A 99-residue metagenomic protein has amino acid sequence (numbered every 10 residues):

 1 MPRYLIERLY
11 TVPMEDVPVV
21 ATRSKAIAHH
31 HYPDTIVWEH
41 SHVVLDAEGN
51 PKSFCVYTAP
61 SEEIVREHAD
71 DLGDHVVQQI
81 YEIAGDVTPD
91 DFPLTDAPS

Functional and structural regions predicted by a protein language model:
M1-L45, P60-E63, E67, G85-S99: Short S/T/G/P-rich N-terminal loop/turn motif that feeds into the first structured element of a domain
P33, L72-H75: Short, well-ordered coil/turn elements that cap or connect secondary structure elements
E48-K52: A short, glycine/Asx- and small/polar-enriched loop/turn that sits immediately N-terminal to a beta-strand
D74-V87: Conserved short beta-strand edge segments in small beta-sheet-based binding/regulatory domains
